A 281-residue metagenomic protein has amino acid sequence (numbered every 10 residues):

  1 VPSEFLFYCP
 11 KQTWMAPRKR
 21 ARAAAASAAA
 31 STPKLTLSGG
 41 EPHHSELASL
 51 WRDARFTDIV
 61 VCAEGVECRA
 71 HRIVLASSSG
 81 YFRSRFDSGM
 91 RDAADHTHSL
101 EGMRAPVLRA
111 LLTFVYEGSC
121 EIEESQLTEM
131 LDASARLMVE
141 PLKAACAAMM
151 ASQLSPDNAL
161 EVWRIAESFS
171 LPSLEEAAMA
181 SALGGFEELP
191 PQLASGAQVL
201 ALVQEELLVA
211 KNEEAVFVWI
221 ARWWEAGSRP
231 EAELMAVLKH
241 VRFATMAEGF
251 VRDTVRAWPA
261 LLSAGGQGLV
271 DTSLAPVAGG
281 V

Functional and structural regions predicted by a protein language model:
V1-E4: Acidic, Ala/Val/Gly-enriched low-complexity intrinsically disordered segments
W14-I73, P106, A110-S125: N-terminal BTB/POZ boundary and linker segment
R18-R20, R164-V281: BTB/POZ-protein C-terminal extensions
D58-A93, A110-L112, P141-A148, A178: Alpha-helical oligomerization interface recognition
I59, R69-A76, H98-E101, E129-A135: Conserved, well-structured core segments
R85-G102, N158-W163: Interdomain boundary/hinge elements
A110-A201, L207-L208, E233: Post-BTB helical module
